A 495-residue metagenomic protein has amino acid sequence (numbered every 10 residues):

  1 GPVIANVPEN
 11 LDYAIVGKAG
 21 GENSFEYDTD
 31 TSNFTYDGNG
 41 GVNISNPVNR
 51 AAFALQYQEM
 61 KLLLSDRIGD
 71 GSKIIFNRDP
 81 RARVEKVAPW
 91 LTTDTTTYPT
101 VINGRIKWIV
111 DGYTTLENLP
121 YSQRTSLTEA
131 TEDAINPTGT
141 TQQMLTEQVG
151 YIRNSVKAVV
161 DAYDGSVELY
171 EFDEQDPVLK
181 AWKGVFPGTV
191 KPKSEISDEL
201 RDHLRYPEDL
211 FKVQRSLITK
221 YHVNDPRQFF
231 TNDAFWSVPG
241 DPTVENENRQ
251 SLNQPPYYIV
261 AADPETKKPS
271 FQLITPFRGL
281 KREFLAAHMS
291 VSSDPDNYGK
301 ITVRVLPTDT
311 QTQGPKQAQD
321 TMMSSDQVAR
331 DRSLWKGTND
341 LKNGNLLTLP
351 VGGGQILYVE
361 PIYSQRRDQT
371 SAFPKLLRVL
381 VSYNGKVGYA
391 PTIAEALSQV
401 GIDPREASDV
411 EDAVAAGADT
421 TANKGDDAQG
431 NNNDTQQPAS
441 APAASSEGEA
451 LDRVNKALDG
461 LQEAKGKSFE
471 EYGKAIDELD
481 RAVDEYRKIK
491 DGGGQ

Functional and structural regions predicted by a protein language model:
G1-K465, E470-G493: Soluble extracytoplasmic regions of secretory-pathway and membrane proteins
